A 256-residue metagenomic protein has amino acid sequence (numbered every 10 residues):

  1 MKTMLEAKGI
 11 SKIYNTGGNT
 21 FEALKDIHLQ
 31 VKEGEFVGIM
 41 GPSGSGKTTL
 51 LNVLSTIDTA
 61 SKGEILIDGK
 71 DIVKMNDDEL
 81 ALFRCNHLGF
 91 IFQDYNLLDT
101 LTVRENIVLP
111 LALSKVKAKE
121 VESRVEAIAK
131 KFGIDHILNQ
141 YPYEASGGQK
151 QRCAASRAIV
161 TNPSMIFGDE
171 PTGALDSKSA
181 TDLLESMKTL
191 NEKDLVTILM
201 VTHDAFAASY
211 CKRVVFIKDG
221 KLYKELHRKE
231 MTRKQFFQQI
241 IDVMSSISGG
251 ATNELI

Functional and structural regions predicted by a protein language model:
S55: Helix-to-loop junction immediately C-terminal to a conserved catalytic motif
G63-D71: Conserved ABC transporter NBD signature motif
L101-L109: Short coil-to-helix segment of the ABC ATPase nucleotide-binding domain corresponding to the Q-loop/switch region
Y141-A145, Q149-Q151: Conserved ABC ATPase signature
V160-S164: A short, proline-enriched helix->beta-strand linker immediately N-terminal to the Walker B motif in ABC-type P-loop
I166-D169: Catalytic Walker B motif of ABC-type/P-loop ATPase nucleotide-binding domains
K221-S245: Conserved beta-strand-loop-alpha-helix hinge in the C-terminal portion of ABC ATPase nucleotide-binding domains
